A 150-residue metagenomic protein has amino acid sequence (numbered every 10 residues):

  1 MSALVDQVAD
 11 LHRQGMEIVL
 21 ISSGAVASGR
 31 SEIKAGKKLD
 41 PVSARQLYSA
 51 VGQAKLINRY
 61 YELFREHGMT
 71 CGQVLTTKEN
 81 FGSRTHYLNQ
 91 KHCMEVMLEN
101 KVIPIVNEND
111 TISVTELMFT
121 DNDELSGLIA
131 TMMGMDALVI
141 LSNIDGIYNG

Functional and structural regions predicted by a protein language model:
M1-G150: Nucleotide/pyrophosphate-binding catalytic subdomain
